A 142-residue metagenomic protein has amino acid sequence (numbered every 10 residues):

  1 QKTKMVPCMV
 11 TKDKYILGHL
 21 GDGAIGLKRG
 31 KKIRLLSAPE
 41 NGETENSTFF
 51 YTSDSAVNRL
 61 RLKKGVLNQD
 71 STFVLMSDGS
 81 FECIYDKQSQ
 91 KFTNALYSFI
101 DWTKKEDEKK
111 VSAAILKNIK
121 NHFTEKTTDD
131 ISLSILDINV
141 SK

Functional and structural regions predicted by a protein language model:
Q1-K28, L60-L67, T124-T128: Catalytic core of PPM/PP2C metal-dependent serine/threonine phosphatase domains
T3-M5, H19-A24, A38-F50, M76 (+2 more regions): Residue-level signal for functionally critical sites in structured catalytic/ligand-binding pockets
K4-Y15, S47-K64, T72-L75, K104: N-terminal nucleophile
K14-H19, K32-A38, K142: Short, well-ordered strand-loop elements centered on a beta-strand within folded domains, enriched for acidic residues
G23-I25, K31-E43, K87-I100: Short, surface-exposed, charged loop/turn segments at secondary-structure junctions
L27-N68, I119-T124: PP2C/PPM family metal-dependent serine/threonine protein phosphatase catalytic domain, recognizing the conserved
V57-K142: C-terminal catalytic subdomain
